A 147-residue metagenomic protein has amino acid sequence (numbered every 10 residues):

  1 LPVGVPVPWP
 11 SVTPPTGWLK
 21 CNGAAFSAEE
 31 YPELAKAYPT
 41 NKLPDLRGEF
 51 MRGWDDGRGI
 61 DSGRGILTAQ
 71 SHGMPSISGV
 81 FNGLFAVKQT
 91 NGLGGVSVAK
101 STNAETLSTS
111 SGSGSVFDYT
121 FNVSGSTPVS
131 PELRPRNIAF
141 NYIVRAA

Functional and structural regions predicted by a protein language model:
L1-A147: Low-complexity Ser/Thr/Gly/Asn-rich repetitive segments
